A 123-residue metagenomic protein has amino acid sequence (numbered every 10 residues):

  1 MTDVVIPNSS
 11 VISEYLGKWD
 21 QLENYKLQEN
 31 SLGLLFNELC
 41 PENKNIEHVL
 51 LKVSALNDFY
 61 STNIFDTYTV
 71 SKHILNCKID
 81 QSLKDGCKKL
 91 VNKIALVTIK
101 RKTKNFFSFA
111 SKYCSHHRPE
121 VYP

Functional and structural regions predicted by a protein language model:
M1-K102, R118-P123: An N-terminal alpha-helical hairpin/helix-loop-helix interaction module that forms a charged, gly/pro-flexible surface
S111-H116: Internal, hydrophobic cores of structured domains that mediate oligomerization or house catalytic pockets within large
